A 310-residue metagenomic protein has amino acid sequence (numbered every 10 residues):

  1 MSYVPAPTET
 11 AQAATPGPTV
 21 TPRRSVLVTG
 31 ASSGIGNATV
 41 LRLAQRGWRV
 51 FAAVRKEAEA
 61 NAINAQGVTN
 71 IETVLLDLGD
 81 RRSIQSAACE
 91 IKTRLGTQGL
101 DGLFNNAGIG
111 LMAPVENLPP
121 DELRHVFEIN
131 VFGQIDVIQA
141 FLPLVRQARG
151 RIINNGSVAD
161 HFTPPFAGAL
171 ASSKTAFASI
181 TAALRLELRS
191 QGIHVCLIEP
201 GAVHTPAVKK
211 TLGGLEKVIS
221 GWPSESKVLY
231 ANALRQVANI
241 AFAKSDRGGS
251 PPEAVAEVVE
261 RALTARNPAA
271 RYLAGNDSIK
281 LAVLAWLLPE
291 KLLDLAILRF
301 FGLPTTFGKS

Functional and structural regions predicted by a protein language model:
S32-S33: Conserved glycine-rich cofactor-binding loop
L76-C89, P120: The beta1-alpha1 cofactor-binding region of Rossmann-like NAD(H)/NADP(H)-dependent oxidoreductases
P114-V115, E122-R124: Substrate-binding pocket helix/loop in short-chain dehydrogenase/reductase
E116, F162-A169: Active-site loop immediately N-terminal to the catalytic Tyr-X3-Lys motif of short-chain dehydrogenase/reductase
I138, S173-A176: Active-site helix of classical SDR
S157: Residue(s) in the substrate-gating loop at a strand-loop-helix junction that position the organic substrate next
S190-S245: C-terminal beta-strand-loop-alpha-helix "lid" module of Rossmann-like NAD(P)-dependent dehydrogenases
